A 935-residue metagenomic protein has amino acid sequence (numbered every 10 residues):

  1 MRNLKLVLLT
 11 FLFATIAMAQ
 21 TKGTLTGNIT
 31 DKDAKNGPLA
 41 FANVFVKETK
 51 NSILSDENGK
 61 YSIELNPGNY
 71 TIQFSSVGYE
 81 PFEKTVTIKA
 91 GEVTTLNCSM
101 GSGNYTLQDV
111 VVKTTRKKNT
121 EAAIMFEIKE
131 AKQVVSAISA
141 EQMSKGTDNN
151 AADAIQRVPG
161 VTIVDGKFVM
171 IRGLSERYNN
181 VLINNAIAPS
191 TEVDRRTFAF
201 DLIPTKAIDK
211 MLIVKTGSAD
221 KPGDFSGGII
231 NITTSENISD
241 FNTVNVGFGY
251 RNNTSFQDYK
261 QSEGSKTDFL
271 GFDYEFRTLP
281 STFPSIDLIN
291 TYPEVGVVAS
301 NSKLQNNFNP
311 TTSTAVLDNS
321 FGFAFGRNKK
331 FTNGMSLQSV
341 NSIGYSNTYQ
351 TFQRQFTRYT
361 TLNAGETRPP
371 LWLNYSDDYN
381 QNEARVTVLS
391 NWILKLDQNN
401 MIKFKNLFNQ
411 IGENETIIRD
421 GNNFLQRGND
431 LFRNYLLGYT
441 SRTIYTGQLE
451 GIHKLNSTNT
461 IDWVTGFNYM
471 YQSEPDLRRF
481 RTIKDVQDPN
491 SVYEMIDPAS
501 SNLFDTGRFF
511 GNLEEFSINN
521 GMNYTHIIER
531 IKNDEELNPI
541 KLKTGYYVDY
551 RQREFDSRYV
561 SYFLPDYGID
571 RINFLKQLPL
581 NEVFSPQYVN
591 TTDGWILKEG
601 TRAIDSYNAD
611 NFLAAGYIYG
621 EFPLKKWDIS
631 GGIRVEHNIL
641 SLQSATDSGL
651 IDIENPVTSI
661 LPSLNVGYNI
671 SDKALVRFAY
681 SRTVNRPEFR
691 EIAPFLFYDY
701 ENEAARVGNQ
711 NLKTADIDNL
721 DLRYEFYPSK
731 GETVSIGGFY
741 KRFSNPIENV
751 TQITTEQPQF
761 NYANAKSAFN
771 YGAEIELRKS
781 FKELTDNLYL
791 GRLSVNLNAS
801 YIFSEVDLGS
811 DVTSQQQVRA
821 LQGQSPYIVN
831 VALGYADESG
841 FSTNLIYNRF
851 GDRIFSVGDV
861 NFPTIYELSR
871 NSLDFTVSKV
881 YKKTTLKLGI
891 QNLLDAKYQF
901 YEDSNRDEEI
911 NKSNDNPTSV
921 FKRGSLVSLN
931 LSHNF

Functional and structural regions predicted by a protein language model:
T30, A34-K35, N43-F45, S75-V77 (+3 more regions): Short, acidic, small-residue-rich periplasmic hinge/interaction motif at the N-terminus of Gram-negative outer-membrane
T49-K60: Short, acidic Ser/Thr/Gly-rich low-complexity loop/linker segments typical of extracellular and cell-surface proteins
K117-K118, A122, F126-M170, E176 (+2 more regions): Periplasmic N-terminal accessory/gating domains of Gram-negative outer-membrane beta-barrel systems
A186-I187, S473, N490-M495, L575-W595 (+5 more regions): Surface-exposed extracellular loop regions of Gram-negative outer-membrane beta-barrel proteins, predominantly
S302-I417, P662-L664: Transmembrane beta-barrel wall of Gram-negative outer-membrane proteins
D497, F509, L513, G521 (+5 more regions): Outer membrane beta-barrel strand-and-loop segments of large Gram-negative receptors, especially TonB-dependent
G738-R742, Q759-R853, S932-N934: Gram-negative outer-membrane beta-barrel transporters
S744, R849-S856, S878-F935: C-terminal beta-signal and adjacent terminal beta-strands/loops of Gram-negative outer-membrane beta-barrel proteins
